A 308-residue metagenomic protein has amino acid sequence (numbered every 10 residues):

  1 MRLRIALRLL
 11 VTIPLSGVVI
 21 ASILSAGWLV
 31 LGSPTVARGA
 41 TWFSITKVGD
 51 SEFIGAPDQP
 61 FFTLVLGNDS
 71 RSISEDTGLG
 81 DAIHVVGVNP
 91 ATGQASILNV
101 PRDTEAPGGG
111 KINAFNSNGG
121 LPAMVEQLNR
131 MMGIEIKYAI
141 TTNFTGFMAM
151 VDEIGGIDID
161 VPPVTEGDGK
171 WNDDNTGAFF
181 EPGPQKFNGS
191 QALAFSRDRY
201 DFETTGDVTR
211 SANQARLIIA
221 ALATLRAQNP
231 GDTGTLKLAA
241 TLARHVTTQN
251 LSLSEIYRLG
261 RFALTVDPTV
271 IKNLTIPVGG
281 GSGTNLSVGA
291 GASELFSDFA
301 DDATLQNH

Functional and structural regions predicted by a protein language model:
R2-H308: Non-catalytic, solvent-exposed segments at the cell envelope interface
